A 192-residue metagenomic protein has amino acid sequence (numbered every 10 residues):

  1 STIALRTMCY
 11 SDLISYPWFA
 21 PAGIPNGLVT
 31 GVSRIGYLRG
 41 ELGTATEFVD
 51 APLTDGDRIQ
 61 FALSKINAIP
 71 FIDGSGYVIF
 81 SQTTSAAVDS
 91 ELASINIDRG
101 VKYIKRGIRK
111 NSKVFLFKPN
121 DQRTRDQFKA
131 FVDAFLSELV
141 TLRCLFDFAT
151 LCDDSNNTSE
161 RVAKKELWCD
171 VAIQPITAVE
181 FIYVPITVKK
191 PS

Functional and structural regions predicted by a protein language model:
S1-S192: Structured, hydrophobic secondary-structure cores that serve as assembly/anchoring elements
